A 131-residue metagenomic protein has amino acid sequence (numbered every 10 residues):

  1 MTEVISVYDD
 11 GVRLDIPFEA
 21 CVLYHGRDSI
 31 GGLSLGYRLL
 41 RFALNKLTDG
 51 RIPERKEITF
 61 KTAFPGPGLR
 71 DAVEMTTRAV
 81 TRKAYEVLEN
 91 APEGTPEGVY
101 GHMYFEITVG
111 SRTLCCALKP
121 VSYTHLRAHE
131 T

Functional and structural regions predicted by a protein language model:
D9-H25: Short, hydrophobic/aliphatic alpha-helical segments
G26-L39: Conserved phosphate/anionic-ligand binding catalytic regions in large, soluble enzymes, centered on
R38-K46: A glycine-rich, hydrophobic loop/mini-helix early in the fold
N45-R55, K83: Phosphate-handling active-site elements
K56-A63: Short hydrophobic beta-strand segments
A63-E89: A structural-propensity feature for long, helix-poor, extended segments
N90-P120: C-terminal edge-of-domain segments
T124-T131: Conserved small/polar residues in nucleotide/adenosyl-binding loops
